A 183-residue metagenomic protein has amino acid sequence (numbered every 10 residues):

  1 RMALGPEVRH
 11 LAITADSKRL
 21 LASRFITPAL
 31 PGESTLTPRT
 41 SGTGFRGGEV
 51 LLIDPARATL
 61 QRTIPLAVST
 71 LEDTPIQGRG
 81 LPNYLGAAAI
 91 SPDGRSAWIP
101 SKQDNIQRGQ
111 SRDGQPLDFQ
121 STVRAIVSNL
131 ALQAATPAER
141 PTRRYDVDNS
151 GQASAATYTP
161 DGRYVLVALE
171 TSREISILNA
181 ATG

Functional and structural regions predicted by a protein language model:
A3-T14, R24-P28, L36-G48, T63-G86: Asp-box/WD-like beta-propeller blade repeats and closely related beta-sheet repeat scaffolds
P6-V8, G47, P75-D93, I99 (+2 more regions): Signature of short aromatic-glycine-proline-rich micro-motifs recurring in repeat-based ectodomains
A15-S17, P92-G94, P160-D161: Residue-level detector of Asp-centered blade-edge/turn motifs that repeat once per structural unit in beta-propeller
S23-G47, I99-R124: Short, conserved, GDST-rich strand-edge loop motifs in beta-rich repeat architectures
E49-L51, I126-S128, E174-S176: A short loop-to-beta-strand structural motif that recurs across blades of beta-propeller domains
D54-A58, L132-A135, A180-G183: Short loop/turn segments that connect beta-strands within beta-propeller blades
T59-N83, S128, Q133-Q152: Surface-exposed loop and turn segments in beta-propeller and other repeat-based domains that flank or scaffold
